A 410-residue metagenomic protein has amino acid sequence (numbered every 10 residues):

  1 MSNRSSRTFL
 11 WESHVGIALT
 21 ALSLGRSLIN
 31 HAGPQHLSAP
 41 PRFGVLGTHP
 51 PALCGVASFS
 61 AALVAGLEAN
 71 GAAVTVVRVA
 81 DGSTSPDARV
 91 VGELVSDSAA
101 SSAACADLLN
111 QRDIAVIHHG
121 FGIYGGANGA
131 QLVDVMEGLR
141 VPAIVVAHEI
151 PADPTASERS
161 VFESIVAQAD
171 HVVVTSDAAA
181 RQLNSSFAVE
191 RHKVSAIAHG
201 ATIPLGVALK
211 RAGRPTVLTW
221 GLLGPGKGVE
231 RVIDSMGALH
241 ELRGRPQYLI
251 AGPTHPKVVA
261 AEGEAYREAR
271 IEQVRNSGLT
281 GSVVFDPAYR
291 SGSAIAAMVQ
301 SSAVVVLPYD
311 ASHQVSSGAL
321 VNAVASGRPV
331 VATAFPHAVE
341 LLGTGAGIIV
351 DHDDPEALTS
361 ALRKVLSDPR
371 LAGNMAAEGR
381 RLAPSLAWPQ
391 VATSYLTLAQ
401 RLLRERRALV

Functional and structural regions predicted by a protein language model:
F9-W11, I17-A18, W388-V410: C-terminal alpha-helical cap of glycosyltransferases
I17, A167-S185, V189-G206: Donor nucleotide-sugar binding/catalytic pocket of nucleotide-sugar-dependent glycosyltransferases
V166, A288, A296-S302: Short alpha-helical donor nucleotide-sugar binding micro-motif in glycosyltransferases
K210-K227, I233-M236, Y248-A251: Conserved donor-binding/catalytic core segment of Leloir-type glycosyltransferases
E262-Y289, S293: Nucleotide-activated donor-binding/catalytic signature segment of Leloir-type glycosyltransferases, i.e., the conserved
A297-Q314, R328: Acidic donor-binding loop of glycosyltransferase active sites
T344, I348-P355, K364-R370: Conserved acidic donor-binding segment of nucleotide-sugar-dependent glycosyltransferases
L371-S385: A short, well-ordered alpha-helix in the C-terminal region of glycosyltransferases
